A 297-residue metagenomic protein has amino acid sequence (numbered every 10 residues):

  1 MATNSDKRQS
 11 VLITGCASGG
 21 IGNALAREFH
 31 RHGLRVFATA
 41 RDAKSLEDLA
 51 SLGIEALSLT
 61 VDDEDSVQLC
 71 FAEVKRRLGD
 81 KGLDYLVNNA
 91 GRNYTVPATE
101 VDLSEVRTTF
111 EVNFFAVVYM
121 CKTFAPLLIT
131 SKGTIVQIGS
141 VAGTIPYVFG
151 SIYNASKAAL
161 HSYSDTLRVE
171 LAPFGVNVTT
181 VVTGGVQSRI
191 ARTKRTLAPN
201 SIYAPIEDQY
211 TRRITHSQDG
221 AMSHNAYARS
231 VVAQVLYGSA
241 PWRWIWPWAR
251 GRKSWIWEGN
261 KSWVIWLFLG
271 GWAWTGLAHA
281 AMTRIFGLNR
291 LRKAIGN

Functional and structural regions predicted by a protein language model:
A2-F37: Canonical Rossmann dinucleotide-binding motif of NAD(H)/NADP(H)-dependent dehydrogenases/reductases, specifically
L52-D65: Rossmann-fold cofactor-recognition segment
N89-Y94: Conserved NAD(P)H cofactor-binding loop of Rossmann-fold oxidoreductase domains
P97-A98, D102-R107, K132: Substrate-binding pocket helix/loop in short-chain dehydrogenase/reductase
C121, S156-A159: Active-site helix of classical SDR
S140: Residue(s) in the substrate-gating loop at a strand-loop-helix junction that position the organic substrate next
P173-G251: SDR active-site lid
